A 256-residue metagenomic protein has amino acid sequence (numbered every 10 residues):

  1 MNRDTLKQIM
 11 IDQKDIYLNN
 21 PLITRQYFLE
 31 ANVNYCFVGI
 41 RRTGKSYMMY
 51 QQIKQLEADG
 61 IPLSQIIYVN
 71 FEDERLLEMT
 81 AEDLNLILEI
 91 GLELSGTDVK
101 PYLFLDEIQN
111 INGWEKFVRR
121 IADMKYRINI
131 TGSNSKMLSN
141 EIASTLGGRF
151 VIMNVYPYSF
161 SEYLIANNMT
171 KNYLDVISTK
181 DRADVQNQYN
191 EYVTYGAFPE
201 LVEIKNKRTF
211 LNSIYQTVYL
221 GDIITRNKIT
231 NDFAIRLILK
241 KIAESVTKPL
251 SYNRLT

Functional and structural regions predicted by a protein language model:
N2-Q13, I165-T256: Interdomain hinge/linker elements that couple catalytic modules in large macromolecular machines
Q13-V33: Pre-Walker A adenine-sensing motif
F37: Hydrophobic anchor at the beta1->P-loop junction of P-loop NTPases
K45-S46: Conserved lysine of the Walker
I67-P101: Short glycine-rich substrate-engagement loop in P-loop NTPases that contacts/grips substrate
R120, K136-I152, L164-M169: Short regulatory helix/loop adjacent to the ATP-binding pocket of P-loop NTPases
R127-S133, N154, Y163: Structural recognition of the conserved hydrophobic beta-strand(s) that form the central parallel beta-sheet of P-loop
